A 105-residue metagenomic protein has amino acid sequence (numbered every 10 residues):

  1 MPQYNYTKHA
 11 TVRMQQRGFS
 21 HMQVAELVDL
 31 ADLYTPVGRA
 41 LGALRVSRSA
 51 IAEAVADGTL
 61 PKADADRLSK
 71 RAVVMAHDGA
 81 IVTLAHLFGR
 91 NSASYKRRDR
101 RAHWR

Functional and structural regions predicted by a protein language model:
M1-R105: Ribonuclease/tRNase effector modules and their secretory precursors
